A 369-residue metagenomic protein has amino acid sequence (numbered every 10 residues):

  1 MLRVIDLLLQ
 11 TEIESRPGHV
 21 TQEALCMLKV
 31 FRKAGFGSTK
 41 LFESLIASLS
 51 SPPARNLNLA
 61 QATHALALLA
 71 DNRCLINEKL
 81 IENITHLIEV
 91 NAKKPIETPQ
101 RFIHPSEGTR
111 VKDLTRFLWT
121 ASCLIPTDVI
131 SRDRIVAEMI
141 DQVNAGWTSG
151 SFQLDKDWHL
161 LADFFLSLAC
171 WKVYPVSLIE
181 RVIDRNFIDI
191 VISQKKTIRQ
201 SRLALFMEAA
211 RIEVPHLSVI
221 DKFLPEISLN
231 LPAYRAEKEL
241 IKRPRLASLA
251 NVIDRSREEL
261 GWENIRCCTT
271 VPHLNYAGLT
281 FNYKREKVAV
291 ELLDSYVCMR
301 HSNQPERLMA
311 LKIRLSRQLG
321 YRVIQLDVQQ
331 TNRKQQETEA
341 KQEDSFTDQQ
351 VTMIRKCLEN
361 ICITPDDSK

Functional and structural regions predicted by a protein language model:
M1-K369: Eukaryotic RNA-binding helical-repeat scaffolds
